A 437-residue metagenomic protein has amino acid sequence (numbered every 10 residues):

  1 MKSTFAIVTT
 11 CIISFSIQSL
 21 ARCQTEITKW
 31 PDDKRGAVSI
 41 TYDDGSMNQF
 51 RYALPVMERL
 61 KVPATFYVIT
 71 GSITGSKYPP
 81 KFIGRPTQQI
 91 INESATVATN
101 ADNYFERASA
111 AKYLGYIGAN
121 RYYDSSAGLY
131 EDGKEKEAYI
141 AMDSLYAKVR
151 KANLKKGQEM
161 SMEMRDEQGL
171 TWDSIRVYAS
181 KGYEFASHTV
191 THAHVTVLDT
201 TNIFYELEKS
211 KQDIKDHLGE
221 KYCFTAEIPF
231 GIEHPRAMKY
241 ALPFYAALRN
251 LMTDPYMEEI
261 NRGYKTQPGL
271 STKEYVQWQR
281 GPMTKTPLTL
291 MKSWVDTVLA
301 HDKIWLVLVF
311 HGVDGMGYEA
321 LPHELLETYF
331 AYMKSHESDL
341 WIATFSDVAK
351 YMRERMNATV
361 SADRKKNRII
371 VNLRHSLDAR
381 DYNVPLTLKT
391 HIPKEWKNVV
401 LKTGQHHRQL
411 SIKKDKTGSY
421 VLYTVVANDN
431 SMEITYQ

Functional and structural regions predicted by a protein language model:
M1-T25: Bacterial Sec-dependent N-terminal signal peptides
L20-E26, P31, M57, T171: Contiguous N-terminal and early-domain "leader" segments and peripheral loops that mark the onset or edge of a domain
T25-Y52, G75-N100, E208, D216-F224 (+2 more regions): C-terminal active-site subregion of NodB/CE4 polysaccharide deacetylases
M47-V56, V62-F66: N-terminal carbohydrate-binding/catalytic regions of secreted carbohydrate-active enzymes
R59-R236, A246, D254-I260, Y264-K265 (+2 more regions): Metal-dependent polysaccharide deacetylase catalytic core of the NodB/CE4 family, i.e., the active-site-bearing domain
